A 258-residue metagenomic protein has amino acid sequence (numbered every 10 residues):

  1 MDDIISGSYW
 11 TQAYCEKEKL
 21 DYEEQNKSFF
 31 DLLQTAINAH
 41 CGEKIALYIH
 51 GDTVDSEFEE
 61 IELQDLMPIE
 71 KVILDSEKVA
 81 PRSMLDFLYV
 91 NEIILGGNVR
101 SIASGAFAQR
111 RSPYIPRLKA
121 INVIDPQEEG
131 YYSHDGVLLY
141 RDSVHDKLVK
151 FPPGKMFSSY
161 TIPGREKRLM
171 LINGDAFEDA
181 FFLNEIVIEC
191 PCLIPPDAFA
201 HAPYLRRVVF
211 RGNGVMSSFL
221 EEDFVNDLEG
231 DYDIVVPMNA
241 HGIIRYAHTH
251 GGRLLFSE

Functional and structural regions predicted by a protein language model:
M1-V79, D86-S101, R110-V137, S143-L171 (+4 more regions): Structural signature of tandem-repeat unit edges
E221: DNA-binding interface regions
F224-V225: Conserved phosphate-chemistry cores used by DNA topoisomerases
H250: Surface "functional belts" at beta-alpha junctions
